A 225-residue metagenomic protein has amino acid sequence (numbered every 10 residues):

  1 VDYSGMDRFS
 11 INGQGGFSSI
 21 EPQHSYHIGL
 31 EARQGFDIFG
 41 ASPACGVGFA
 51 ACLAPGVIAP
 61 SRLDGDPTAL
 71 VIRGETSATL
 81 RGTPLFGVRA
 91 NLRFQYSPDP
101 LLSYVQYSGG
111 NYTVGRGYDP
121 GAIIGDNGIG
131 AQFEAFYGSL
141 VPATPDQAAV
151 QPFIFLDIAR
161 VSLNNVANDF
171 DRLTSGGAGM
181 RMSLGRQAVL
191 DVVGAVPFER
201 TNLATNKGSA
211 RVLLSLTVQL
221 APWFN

Functional and structural regions predicted by a protein language model:
V1-V150, I154-I158, S162-N164, T205 (+2 more regions): C-terminal outer-membrane beta-barrel translocator/porin domains of Gram-negative envelope proteins and their
Y137, I158-S162, M180-V189, V196-F198: Short leucine-rich amphipathic alpha-helical surface patches
V161, F170-D171: C-terminal soluble interaction/assembly domains
N165-A167, G176-G177, N202-A204: Short beta-alpha junctions and helix-cap segments that line functional grooves
L173-R181: Short glycine-rich, acidic/polar surface loops and turns
L184-N225: Predominantly the C-terminal beta-signal and adjacent terminal strand-loop region of outer-membrane beta-barrel
